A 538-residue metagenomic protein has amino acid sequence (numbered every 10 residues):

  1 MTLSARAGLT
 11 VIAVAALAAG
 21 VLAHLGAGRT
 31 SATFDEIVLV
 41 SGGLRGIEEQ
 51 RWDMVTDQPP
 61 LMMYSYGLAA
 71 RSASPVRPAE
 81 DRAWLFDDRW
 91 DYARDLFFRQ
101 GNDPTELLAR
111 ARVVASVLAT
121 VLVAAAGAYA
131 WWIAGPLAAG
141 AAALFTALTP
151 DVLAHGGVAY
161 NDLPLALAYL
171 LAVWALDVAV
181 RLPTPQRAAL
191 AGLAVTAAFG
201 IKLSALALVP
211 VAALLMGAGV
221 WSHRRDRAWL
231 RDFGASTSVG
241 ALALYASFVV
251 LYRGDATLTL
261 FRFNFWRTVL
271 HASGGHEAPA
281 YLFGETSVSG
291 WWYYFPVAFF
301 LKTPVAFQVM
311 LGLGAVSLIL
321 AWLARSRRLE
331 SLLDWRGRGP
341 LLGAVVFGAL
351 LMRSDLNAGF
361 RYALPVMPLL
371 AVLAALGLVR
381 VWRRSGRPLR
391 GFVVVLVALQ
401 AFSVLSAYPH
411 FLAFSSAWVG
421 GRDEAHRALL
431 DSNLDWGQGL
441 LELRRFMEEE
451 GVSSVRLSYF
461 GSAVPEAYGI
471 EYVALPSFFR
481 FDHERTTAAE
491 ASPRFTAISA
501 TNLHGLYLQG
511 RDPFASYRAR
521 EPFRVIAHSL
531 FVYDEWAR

Functional and structural regions predicted by a protein language model:
G8-A15, P210, T237-L242, V316-I319 (+3 more regions): Signature aromatic-anchored transmembrane alpha helix within multi-pass, membrane-resident enzymes that catalyze glycan
A16, A142-A147, W174, V195 (+1 more regions): Short helix- or helix-capping micro-motifs that position conserved polar/aromatic residues at function-defining sites
D53-S116, L258-V288: Interfacial juxtamembrane loops and adjacent helix segments that form the catalytic/substrate-binding surfaces
V113-I133, L171, V316-L323: Transmembrane-helix motifs of polytopic, lipid-linked glycan transferases
A126, L242, A298, T303-S331: Hydrophobic, aromatic-rich transmembrane alpha-helices and their immediate juxtamembrane boundary segments
A172-A188: Membrane-interface transmembrane helices that cradle and orient dolichyl/undecaprenyl
F265-R267, H271-Y281, L396-E442, G461-Y468: Membrane-proximal, lumen/periplasm-facing interface regions of secretory-pathway glyco- and lipid-modifying enzymes
V419-R538: C-terminal luminal/periplasmic domains and tails of membrane-associated envelope-modifying transferases
